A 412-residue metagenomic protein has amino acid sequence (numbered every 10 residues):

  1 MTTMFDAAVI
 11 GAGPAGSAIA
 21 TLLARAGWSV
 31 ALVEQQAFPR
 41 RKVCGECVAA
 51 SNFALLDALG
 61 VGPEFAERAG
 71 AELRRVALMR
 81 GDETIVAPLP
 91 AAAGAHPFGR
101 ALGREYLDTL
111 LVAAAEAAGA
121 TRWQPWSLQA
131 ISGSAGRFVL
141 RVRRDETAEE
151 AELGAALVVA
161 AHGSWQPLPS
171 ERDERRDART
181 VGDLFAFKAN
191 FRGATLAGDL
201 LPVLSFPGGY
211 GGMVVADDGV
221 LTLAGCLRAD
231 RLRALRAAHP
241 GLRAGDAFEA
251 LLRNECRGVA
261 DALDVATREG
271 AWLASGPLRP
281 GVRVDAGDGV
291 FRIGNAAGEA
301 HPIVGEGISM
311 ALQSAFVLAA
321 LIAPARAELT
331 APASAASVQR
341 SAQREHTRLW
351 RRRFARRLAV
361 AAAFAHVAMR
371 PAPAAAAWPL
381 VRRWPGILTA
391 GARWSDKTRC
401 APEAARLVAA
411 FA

Functional and structural regions predicted by a protein language model:
T2-A15: Beta1/beta-strand and adjacent pyrophosphate-binding region of the FAD-binding site in flavoprotein oxidoreductases
A15, F38, W165: Conserved Rossmann-like nucleotide-cofactor binding loop
A24-C44: Glycine-rich FAD pyrophosphate-binding loop
A37-D57: Conserved N-terminal glycine-rich FAD pyrophosphate-binding loop of Rossmann-like flavoproteins
F53, D57-T109: A conserved beta-strand/loop capping segment in the N-terminal third of enzymes that catalyze redox or closely related
A114-D261: Predominantly flavin-linked oxidoreductase catalytic cores and closely associated redox partners
R233, A238-I322, R326: FAD/FMN-dependent oxidoreductases across multiple families
A320-A412: C-terminal helical "tail/cap" subdomain of flavin- and related membrane-associated enzymes
